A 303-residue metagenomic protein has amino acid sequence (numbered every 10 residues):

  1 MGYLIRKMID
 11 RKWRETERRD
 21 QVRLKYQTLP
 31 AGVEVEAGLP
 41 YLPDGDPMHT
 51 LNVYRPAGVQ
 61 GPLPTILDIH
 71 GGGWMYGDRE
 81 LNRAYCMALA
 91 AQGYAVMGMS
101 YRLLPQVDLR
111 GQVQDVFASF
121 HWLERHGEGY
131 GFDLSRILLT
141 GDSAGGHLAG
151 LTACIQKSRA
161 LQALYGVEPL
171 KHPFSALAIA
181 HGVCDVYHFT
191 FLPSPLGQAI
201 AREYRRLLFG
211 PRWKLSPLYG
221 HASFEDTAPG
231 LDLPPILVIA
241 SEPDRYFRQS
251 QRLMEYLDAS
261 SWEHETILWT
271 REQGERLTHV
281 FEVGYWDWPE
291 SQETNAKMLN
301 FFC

Functional and structural regions predicted by a protein language model:
M1-C303: Alpha/beta-hydrolase superfamily serine-hydrolase fold, recognizing
